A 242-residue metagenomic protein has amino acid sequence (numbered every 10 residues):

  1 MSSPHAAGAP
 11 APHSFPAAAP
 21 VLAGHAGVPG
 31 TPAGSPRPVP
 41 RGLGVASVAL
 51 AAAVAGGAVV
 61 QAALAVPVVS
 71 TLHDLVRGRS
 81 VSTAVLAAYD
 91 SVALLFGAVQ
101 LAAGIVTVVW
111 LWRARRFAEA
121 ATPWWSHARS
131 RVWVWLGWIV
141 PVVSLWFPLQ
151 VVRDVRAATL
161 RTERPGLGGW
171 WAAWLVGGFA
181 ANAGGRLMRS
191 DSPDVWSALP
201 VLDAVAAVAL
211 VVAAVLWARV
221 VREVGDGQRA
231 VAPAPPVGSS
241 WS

Functional and structural regions predicted by a protein language model:
M1-P38, A230-S242: Low-complexity, intrinsically disordered extramembrane tails and loops of integral membrane proteins
A46-A53, G57, V85-A102, W133 (+2 more regions): Physicochemical signature of membrane-embedded alpha-helices that form the seven-helix bundle of GPCRs, emphasizing
V60-L94, A181-A207: Membrane interfacial helix motifs at helix-loop boundaries and amphipathic/re-entrant anchors
G104-P123: Membrane-helix interface/capping segments
R129-V152: Hydrophobic, aromatic-rich membrane-embedded alpha-helical segments
L149-W174: Membrane-interface alpha-helices
F179-R189, A204-S242: C-terminal transmembrane-bundle signature of multipass membrane proteins, characterized by strong activation on
